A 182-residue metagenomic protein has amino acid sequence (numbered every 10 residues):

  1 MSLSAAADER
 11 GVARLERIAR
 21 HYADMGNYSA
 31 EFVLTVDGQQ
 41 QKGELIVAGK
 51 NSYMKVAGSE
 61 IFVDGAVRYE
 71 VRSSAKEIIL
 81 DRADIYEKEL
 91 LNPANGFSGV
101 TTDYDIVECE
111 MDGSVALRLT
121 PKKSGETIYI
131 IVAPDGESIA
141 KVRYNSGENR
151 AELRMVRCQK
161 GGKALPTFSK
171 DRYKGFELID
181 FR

Functional and structural regions predicted by a protein language model:
S2-Q40, K50, K76, D171-R182: N-terminal leader/targeting segments and the immediate start of mature chains
A7-D8, E110-S114, P121-T127, D135-R182: Non-transmembrane domains of secretory- and envelope-associated proteins
R10-A13, G96-V107, E152-V156: A short, amphipathic edge element
H21, G43-V47, E60-I61, Y104-E110: Short, exposed beta-strand/loop patches in secreted or surface proteins that constitute
E31-T35, Y53-A57, A116-K122, K141-N145: Short beta-strand segments that buttress and anchor functional surface loops
E44-L91, S146-A151: An acidic-aromatic
V47-K50, F62-D64, I128-R143: A short, surface-exposed beta-strand/turn
A83-G113: Flexible, surface-exposed loop/linker segments and immediately adjacent secondary-structure boundaries
